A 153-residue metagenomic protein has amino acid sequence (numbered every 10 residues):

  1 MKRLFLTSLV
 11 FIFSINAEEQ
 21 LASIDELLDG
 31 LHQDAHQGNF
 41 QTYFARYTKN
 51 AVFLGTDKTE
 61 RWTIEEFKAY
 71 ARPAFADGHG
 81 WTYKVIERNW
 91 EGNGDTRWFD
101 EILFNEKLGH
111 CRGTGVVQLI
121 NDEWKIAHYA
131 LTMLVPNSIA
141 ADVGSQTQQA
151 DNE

Functional and structural regions predicted by a protein language model:
M1-T7: Sec-dependent signal peptide recognition, specifically the positively charged N-region followed immediately by
L9-A45, K49, E65, S138-E153: Short, low-complexity N-terminal intrinsically disordered segments enriched in polar/charged residues
Q20-I24, E66-H110: Surface-exposed, charged secondary-structure patches
Y47, D57, E87-N89, I102-N105 (+2 more regions): A mature extracytoplasmic/lumenal domain signature
K49, G94-D95, D122: Beta-strand-connecting loop/turn residues
A51-W62, P73-H79: A short gly/proline-enriched turn/hairpin at secondary-structure junctions
F53-L54, F99, I126-H128: Short hydrophobic/aromatic-rich beta-strand segments that constitute the beta-sheet cores of beta-sandwich/beta-barrel
R112-A140: Short beta-strand edge/turn micro-motifs at domain boundaries
